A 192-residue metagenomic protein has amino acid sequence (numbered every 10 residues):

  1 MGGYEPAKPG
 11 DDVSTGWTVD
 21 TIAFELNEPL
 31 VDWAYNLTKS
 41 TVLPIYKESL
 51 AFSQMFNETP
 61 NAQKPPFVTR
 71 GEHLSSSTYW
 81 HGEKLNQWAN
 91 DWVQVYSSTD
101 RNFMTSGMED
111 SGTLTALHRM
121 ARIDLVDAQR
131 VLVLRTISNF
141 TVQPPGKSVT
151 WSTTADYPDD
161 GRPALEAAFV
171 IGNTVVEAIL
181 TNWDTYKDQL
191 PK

Functional and structural regions predicted by a protein language model:
M1-K192: Accessory terminal and edge-of-domain segments that mediate assembly/interaction and cofactor placement around
